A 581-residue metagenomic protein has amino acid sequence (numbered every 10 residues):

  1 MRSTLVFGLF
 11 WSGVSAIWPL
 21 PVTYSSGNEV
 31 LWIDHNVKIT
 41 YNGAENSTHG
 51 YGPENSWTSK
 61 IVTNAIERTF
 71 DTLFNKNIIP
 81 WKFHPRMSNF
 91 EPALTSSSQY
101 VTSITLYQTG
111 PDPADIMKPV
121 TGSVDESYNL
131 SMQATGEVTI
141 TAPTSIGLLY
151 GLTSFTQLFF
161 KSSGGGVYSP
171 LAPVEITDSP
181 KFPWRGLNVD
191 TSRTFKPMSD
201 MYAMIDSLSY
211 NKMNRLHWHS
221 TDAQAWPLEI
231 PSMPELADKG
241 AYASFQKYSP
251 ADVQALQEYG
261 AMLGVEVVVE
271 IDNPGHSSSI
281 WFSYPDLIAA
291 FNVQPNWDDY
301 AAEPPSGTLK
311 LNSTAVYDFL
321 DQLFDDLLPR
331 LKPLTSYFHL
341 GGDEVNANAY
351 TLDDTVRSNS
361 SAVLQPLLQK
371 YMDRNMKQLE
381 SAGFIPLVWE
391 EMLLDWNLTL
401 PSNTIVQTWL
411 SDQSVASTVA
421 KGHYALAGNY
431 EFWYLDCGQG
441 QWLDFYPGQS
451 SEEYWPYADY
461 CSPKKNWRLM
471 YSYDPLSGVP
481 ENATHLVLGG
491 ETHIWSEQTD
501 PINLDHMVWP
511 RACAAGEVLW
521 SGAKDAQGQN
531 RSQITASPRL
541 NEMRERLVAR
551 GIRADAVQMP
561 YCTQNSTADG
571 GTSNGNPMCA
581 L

Functional and structural regions predicted by a protein language model:
M1-A16: Fungal secretory targeting signals
S12-P183, E380, P386-L393, L400 (+3 more regions): Acidic, contiguous N-terminal accessory segments
V14, S47-T48, F195-P197, A223-P227 (+6 more regions): Flexible loop/turn segments at secondary-structure boundaries
L31-I33, V37-Y41, R185-N188, H217-H219 (+7 more regions): Structural recognition of the beta-strand scaffold that forms the well-ordered cores of secreted hydrolase catalytic
D115-H339, E491-Q498: Feature activates predominantly on carbohydrate-active enzymes
N211-L216, A261-E266, P333-S336, S381-I385 (+3 more regions): Loop/turn elements at helix/coil->beta-strand transitions in domains of secreted/extracellular proteins
D298-A301, P305-T404, W409-V419: Active-site neighborhood of glycoside hydrolase catalytic domains
P386, E391-L394, L398-T404, T408-L581: Flexible, acidic glycine-rich loops studded with aromatic residues
